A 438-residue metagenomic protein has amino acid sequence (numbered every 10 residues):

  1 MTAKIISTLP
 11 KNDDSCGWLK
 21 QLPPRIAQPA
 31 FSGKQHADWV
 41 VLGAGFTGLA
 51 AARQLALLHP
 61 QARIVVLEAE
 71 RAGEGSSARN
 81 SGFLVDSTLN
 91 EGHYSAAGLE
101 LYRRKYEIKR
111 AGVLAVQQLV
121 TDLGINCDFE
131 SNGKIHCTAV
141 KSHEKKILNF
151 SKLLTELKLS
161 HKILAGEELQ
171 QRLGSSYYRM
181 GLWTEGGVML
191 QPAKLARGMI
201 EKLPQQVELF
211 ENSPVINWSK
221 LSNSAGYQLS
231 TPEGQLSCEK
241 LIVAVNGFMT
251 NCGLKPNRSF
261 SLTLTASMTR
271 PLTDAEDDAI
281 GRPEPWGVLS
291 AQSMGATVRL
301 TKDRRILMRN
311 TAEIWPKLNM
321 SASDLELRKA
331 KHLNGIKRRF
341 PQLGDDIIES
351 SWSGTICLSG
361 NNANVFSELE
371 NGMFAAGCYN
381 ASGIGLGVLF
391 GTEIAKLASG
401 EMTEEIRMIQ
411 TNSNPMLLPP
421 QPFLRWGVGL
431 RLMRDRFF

Functional and structural regions predicted by a protein language model:
M1-W39, L57-L58, A62-R63, L89: Extreme N-terminal leader/targeting segments of oxidoreductases
K4-D13, K20-Q21, N90-S95, Q118-G198: Flavin (FAD/FMN) cofactor-binding and adjacent substrate-gating region of FAD-dependent oxidoreductase domains
G43-T47, A69: Glycine-rich Rossmann-fold phosphate-binding loop(s) that bind the pyrophosphate of adenine dinucleotide cofactors
A56-R79: Glycine-rich FAD pyrophosphate-binding loop
G75, R79-I108: Glycine-rich active-site loop/strand segments that organize a redox cofactor
G82-F83, D122-E130, V215-N217, G234-A275 (+1 more regions): Active-site substrate-recognition segment that forms the wall of the catalytic cavity or substrate channel
K145, K152-L153, Y177-E239: Helical element adjacent to the flavin cofactor pocket in flavoenzyme catalytic cores
P316-R436: C-terminal catalytic lobe of FAD-dependent flavoproteins
